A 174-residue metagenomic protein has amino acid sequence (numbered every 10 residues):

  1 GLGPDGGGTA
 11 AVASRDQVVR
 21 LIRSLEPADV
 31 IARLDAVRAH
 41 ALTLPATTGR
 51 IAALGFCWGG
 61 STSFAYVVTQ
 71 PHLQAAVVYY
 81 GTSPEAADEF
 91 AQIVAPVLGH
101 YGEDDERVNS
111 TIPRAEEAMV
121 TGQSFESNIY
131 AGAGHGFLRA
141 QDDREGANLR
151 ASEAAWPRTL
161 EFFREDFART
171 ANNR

Functional and structural regions predicted by a protein language model:
G1-T43, R139-D142: Serine-hydrolase catalytic machinery in alpha/beta-hydrolase-like enzymes
A41, P45-F56: Alpha/beta-hydrolase fold nucleophile elbow
A52, H72-T82: A conserved short beta-strand
G55-G59, S63: Gly/Ala-rich beta-loop-alpha elbow adjacent to hydrolase catalytic centers
I93, G99-Y101: Short beta-strand/loop motif that positions the catalytic acidic residue of the alpha/beta-hydrolase fold
E103-N109, H135: Acidic catalytic loop of the alpha/beta-hydrolase fold
V108-A118: Short alpha-helix in the alpha/beta-hydrolase fold that links the catalytic acid
G122-R174: C-terminal catalytic histidine-bearing segment of alpha/beta-hydrolase fold enzymes
